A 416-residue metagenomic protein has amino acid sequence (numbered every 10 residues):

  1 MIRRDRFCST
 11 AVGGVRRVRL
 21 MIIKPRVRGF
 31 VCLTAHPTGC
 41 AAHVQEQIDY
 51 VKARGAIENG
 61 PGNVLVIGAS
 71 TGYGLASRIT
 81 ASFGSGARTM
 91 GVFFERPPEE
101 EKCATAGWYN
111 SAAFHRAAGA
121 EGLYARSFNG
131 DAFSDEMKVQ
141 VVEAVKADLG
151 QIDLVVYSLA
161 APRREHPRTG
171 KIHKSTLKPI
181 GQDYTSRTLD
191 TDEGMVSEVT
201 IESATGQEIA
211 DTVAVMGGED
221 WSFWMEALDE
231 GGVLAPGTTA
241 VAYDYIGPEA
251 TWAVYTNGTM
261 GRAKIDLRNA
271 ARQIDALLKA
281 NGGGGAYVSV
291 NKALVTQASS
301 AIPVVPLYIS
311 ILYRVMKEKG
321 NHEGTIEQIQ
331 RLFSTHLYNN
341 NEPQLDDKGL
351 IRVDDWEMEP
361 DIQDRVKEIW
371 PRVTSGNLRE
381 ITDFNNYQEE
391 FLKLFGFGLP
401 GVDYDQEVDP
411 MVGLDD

Functional and structural regions predicted by a protein language model:
M21-E46, G119, A250-D416: NAD(P)H-dependent oxidoreductase Rossmann-fold/reductase module
G55-F94: Canonical Rossmann dinucleotide-binding motif of NAD(H)/NADP(H)-dependent dehydrogenases/reductases, specifically
I67, I152-A160, T239-D244: Rossmann-fold scaffold of SDR-type NAD(P)-dependent oxidoreductases
G86-A125: Glycine-rich phosphate-binding loop and adjoining beta1-alpha1-beta2 segment of Rossmann-like nucleotide-binding folds
N129-V141, G218: The beta1-alpha1 cofactor-binding region of Rossmann-like NAD(H)/NADP(H)-dependent oxidoreductases
G130, S158-T169, Y184-S197: Conserved NAD(P)H cofactor-binding loop of Rossmann-fold oxidoreductase domains
Q140-T169: A glycine-rich helix->loop->beta "capping" turn within Rossmann-like NAD(P)(H)-dependent oxidoreductase domains
K174-G284, V290-Y313: Catalytic loop of short-chain dehydrogenase/reductase
